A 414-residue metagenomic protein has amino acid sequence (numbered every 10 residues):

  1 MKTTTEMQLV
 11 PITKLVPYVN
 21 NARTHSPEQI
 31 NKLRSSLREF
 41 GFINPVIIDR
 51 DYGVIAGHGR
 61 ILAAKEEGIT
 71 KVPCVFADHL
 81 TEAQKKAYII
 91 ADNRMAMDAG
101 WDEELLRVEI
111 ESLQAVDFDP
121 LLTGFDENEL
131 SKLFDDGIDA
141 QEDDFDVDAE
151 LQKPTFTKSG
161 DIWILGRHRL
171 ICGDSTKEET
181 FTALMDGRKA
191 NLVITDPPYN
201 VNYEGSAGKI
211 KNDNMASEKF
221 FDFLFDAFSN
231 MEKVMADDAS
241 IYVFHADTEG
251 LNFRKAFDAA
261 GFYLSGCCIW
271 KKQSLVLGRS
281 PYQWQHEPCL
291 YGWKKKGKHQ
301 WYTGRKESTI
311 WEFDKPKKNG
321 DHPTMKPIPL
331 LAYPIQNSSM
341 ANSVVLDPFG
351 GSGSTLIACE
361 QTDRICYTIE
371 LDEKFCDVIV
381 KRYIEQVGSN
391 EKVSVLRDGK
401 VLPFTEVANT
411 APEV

Functional and structural regions predicted by a protein language model:
M1, L106, T410-V414: Polar low-complexity intrinsically disordered regions
K2-C376: Core catalytic lobe of class I
S159-T182, V380-V414: S-adenosyl-L-methionine
